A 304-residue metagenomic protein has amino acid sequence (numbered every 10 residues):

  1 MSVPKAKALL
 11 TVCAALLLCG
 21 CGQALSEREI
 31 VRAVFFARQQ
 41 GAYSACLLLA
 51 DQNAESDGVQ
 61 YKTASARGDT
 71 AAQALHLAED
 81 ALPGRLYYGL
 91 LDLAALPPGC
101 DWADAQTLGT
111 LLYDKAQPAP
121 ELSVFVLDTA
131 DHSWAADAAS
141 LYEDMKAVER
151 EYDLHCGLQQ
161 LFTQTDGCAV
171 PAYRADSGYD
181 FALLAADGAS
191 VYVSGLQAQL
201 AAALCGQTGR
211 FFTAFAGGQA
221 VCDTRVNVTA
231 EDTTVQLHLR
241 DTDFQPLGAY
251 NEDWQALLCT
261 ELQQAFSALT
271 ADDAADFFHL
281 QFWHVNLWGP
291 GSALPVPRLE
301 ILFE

Functional and structural regions predicted by a protein language model:
S2, A8-L9, L18-E304: Membrane-proximal alpha-helical signals and transmembrane carboxylates
A14-A15: Residue-level signal for mature regions of secreted extracellular proteins and peptides
